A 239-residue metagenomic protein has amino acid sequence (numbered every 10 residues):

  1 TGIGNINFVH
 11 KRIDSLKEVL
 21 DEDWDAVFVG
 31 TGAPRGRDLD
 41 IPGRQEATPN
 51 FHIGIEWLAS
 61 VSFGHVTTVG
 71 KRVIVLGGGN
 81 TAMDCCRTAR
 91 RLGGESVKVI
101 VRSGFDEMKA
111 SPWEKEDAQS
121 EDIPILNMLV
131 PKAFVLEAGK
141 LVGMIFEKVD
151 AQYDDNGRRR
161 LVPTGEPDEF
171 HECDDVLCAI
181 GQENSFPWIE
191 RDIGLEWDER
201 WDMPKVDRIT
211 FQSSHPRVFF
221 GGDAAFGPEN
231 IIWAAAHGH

Functional and structural regions predicted by a protein language model:
T1-I41, A133-I145, D150-Y153, C173-L177 (+1 more regions): Feature captures the FAD/FMN-dependent oxidoreductase FAD-binding
T1-N7, A59, C86-A133: Rossmann-like dinucleotide-binding cores of NAD(P)H-dependent redox enzymes
N7-K11, H52, P124-L126, I145 (+1 more regions): General small-molecule cofactor/ligand-binding pocket signal
T48-G70, D154-P228: FAD-site-proximal beta/loop scaffold in flavoenzymes
H65-G94: Rossmann-like NAD(P)H-binding beta-loop-alpha module
G78, V101-G104, D223: Cofactor-binding loop segments of dinucleotide-utilizing enzymes, especially the Rossmann-like FAD- and NAD(P)+-binding
C85, G221-H239: A conserved FAD-binding loop/helix module that cradles the flavin
